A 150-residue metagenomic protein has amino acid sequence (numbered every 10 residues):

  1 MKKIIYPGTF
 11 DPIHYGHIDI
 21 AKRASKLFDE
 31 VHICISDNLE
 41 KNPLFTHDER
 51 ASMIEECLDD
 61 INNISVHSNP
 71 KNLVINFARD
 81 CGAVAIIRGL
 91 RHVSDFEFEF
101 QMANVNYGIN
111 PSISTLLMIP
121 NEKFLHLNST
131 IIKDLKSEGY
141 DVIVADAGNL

Functional and structural regions predicted by a protein language model:
M1-L150: Nucleotidyltransferase catalytic core that binds NTPs
